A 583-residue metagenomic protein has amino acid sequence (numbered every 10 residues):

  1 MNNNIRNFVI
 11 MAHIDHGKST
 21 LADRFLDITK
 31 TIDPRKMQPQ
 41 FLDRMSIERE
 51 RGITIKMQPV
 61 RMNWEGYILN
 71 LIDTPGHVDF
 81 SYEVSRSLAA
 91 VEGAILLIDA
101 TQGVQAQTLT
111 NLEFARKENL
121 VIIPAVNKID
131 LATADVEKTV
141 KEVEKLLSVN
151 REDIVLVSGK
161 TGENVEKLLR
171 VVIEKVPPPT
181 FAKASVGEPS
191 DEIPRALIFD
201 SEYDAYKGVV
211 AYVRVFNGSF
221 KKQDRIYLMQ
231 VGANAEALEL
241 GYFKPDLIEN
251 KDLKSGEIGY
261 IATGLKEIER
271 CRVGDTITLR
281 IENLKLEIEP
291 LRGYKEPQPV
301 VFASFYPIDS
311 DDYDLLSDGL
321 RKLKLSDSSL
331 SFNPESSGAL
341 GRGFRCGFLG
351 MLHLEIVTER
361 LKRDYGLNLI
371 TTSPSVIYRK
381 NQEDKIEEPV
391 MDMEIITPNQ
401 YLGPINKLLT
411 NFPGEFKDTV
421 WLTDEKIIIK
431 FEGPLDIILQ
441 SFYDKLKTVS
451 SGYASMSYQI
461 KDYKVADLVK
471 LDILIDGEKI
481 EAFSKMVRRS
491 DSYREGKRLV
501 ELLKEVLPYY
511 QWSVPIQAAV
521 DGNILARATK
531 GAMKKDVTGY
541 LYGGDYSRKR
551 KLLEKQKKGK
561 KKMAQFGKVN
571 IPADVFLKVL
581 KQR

Functional and structural regions predicted by a protein language model:
M1-A182, E188-R583: Structural and coupling elements of P-loop NTPases
